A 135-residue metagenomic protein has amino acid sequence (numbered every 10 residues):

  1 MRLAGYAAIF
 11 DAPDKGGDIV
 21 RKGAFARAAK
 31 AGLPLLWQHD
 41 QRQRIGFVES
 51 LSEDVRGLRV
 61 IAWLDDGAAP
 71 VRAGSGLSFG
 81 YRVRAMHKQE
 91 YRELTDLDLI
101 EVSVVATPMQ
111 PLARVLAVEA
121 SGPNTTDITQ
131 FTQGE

Functional and structural regions predicted by a protein language model:
M1-A31, V118-E135: Polar/acidic, low-complexity leader/linker segments enriched in S/T/G and N/D
R2-A4, P34, R44-F131: Residue microenvironments linked to proteolytic maturation and disulfide-stabilized extracellular modules
A12, D40-R42: Short active-site-proximal "capping" loops at secondary-structure junctions
I19-F25, R42, L64-D66: A broad, low-specificity signal for short, low-complexity segments enriched in glycine/proline and polar/charged
G32-Q38: Aromatic-rich beta-strand patches that line glycan-recognition/binding surfaces of extracellular proteins
